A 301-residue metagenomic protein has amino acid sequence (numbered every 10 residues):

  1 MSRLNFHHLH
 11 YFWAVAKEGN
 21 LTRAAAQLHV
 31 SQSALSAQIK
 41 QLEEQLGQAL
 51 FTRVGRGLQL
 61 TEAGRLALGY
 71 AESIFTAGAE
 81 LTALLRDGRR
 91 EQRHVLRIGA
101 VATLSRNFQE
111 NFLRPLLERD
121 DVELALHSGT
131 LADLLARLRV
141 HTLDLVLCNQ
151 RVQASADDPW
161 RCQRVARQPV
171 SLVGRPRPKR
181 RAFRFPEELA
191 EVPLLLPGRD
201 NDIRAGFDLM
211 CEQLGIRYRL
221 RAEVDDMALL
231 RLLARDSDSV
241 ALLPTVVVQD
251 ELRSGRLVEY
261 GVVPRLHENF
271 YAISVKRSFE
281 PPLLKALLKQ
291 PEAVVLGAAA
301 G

Functional and structural regions predicted by a protein language model:
W13-A34: Short helix-boundary/capping micro-motifs
E43-E62: A short LG(V/I)-centered, amphipathic sequence patch enriched for acidic residue(s) preceding the LG motif
Q45-L46, A67-R89: Alpha-helical linker/hinge and terminal dimerization helices associated with HTH transcriptional regulators
R93-A154: Central regulatory/effector-binding core of bacterial HTH transcription factors
F108, R180-R181, V258-G301: A late-sequence structural motif
T130-L131, R139-T142, N149, D200-E259: Hydrophobic hinge/microswitch elements
N149, K179-P186, V192-L214, E280-L284 (+2 more regions): Secondary-structure junction motif
S155-Q163, Q168, A182, A228-R277: Beta-alpha-beta core module
